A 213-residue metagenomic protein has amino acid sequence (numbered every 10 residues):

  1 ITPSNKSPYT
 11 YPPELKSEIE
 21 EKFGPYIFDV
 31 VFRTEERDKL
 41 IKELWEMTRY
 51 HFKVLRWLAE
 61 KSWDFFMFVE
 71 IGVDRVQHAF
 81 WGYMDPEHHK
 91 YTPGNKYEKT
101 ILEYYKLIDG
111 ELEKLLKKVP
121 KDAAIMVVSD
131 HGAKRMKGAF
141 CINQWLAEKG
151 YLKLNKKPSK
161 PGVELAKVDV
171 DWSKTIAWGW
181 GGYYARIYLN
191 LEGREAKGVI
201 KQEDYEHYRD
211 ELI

Functional and structural regions predicted by a protein language model:
I1-L40, K99, E113-I213: Secreted, luminal/periplasmic, and some membrane-associated catalytic domains that remodel anionic oxygen-ester
I41-S62, F66, V76, G82-V127 (+2 more regions): A long, amphipathic alpha-helix that forms part of the scaffold/cap immediately adjacent to metal-dependent active
V69: Short beta-strand segments
G72-V76, R135: Feature marks short, surface-exposed loop/turn motifs that line or immediately flank catalytic pockets and channel
